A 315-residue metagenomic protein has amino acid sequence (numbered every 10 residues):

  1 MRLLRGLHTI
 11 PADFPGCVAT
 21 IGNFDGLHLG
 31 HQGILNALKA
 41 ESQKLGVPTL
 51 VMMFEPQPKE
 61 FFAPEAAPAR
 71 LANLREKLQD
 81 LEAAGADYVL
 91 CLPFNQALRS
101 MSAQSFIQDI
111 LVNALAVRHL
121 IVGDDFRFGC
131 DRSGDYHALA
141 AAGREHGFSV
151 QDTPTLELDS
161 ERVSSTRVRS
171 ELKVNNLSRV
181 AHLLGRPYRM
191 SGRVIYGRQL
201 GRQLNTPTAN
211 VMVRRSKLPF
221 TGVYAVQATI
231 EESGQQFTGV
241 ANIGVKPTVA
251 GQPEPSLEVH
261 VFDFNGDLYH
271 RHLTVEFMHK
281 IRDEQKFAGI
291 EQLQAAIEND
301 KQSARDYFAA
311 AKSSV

Functional and structural regions predicted by a protein language model:
R2-T9, A69, L90: Short acidic-hydrophobic, aromatic-tinged amphipathic segments that line or gate anion-handling sites
T9-A12, Q96-R99, E157-E161: A short acidic, often aromatic-flanked loop/helix-cap motif at beta-alpha or helix-coil junctions that lines enzyme
I10-N73: N-terminal catalytic cores of NTP/NDP-binding nucleotidyl/phosphoryl-transfer enzymes
H28, L81, L120, V180 (+2 more regions): Residue-level signal for inorganic ion chemistry
E60-H146: N-terminal Rossmann-like or analogous alpha/beta NTP/dinucleotide-binding catalytic cores that position adenine
A141-V245: Glycine-rich, Lys/Arg-enriched anion-binding loops that position phosphate/diphosphate groups for phosphoryl
G197-V315: Phosphate/ribose-recognition catalytic cores of enzymes acting on nucleotide-derived substrates
